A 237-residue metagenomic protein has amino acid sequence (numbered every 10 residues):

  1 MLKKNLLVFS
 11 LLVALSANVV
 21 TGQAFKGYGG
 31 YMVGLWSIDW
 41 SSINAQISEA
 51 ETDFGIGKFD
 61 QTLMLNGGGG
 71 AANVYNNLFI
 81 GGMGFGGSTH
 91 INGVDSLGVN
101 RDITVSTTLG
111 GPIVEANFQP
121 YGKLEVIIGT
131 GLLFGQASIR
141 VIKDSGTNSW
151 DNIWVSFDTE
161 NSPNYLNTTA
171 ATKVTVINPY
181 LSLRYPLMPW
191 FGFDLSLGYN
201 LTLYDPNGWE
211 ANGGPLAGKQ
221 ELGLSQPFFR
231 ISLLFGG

Functional and structural regions predicted by a protein language model:
M1-F25: Cleavable N-terminal export/targeting peptides
T21-Y75, L234-G237: Short glycine/proline- and aromatic-enriched beta-strand/turn motifs that initiate or cap beta-hairpins
G30-N44, G135-T147, G198-D205: Short, solvent-exposed beta-strand-terminating loops
Q46, F59, V155-N161: Flexible glycine-rich, low-complexity coil/linker segments exposed to the extracellular/periplasmic environment
E51-I56, N92-I103, P163-T169, G213-E221: Extracellular loop and loop/strand-boundary signature of outer-membrane beta-barrel proteins
K58-M64, T104-T108, N167-V176, E221-S225: Short sequence motifs at beta-strands and strand-loop junctions characteristic of Gram-negative outer-membrane
A72-T159, V174-I177, Y185-F191, Q226 (+1 more regions): Gram-negative (and chloroplast) outer-membrane scaffold detector with strong preference for beta-barrel transmembrane
R184-G237: Predominantly the C-terminal beta-signal and adjacent terminal strand-loop region of outer-membrane beta-barrel
